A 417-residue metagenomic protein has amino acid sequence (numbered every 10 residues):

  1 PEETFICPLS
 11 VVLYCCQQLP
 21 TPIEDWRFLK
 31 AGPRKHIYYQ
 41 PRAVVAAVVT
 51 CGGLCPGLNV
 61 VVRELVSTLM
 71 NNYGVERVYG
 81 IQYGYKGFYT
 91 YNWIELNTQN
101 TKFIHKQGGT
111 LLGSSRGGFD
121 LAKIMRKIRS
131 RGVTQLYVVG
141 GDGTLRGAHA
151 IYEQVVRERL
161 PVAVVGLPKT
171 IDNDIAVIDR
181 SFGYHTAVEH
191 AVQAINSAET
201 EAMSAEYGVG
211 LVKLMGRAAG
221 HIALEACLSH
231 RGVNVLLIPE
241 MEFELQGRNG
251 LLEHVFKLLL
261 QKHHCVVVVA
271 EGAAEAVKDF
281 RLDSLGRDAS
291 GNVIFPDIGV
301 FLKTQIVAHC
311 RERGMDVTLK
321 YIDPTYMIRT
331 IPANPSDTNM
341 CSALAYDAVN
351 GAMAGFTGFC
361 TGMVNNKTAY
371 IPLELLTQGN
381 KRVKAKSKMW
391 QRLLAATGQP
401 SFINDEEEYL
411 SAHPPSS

Functional and structural regions predicted by a protein language model:
P1, K35-K86: N-terminal phosphate-binding or glycine-rich loops at protein starts, especially the Walker A/P-loop of NTPases
P1, L282-S417: C-terminal non-catalytic interaction/assembly regions of soluble proteins
T4-Y39, G87-L136, L145, I171 (+1 more regions): Glycine-rich oxoanion-binding loops at beta->alpha junctions
P41-V49, G84-G87, K102-L112, K169-D179 (+2 more regions): Gly-rich Lys/Arg/Thr-decorated short loops/hinges at beta-loop-alpha junctions or inter-strand turns that position
V45-C55, T110-G113, T134-G140, G166 (+2 more regions): Short glycine-rich or small-residue beta-strand-to-loop segments that form or flank ligand, phosphate, metal/Fe-S
C51-G53, G80-K86, R116-G117, G141-T144 (+5 more regions): Short, ordered loop/turn segments at secondary-structure junctions
R63-T110, D316-L319: Anionic-ligand anchoring segments at beta-strand to alpha-helix junctions in alpha/beta enzyme folds, i.e., glycine
K127, V138-G140, R146-P161, V165 (+1 more regions): Accessory alpha-helical/coil subdomains and C-terminal extensions that flank or cap enzyme catalytic cores
